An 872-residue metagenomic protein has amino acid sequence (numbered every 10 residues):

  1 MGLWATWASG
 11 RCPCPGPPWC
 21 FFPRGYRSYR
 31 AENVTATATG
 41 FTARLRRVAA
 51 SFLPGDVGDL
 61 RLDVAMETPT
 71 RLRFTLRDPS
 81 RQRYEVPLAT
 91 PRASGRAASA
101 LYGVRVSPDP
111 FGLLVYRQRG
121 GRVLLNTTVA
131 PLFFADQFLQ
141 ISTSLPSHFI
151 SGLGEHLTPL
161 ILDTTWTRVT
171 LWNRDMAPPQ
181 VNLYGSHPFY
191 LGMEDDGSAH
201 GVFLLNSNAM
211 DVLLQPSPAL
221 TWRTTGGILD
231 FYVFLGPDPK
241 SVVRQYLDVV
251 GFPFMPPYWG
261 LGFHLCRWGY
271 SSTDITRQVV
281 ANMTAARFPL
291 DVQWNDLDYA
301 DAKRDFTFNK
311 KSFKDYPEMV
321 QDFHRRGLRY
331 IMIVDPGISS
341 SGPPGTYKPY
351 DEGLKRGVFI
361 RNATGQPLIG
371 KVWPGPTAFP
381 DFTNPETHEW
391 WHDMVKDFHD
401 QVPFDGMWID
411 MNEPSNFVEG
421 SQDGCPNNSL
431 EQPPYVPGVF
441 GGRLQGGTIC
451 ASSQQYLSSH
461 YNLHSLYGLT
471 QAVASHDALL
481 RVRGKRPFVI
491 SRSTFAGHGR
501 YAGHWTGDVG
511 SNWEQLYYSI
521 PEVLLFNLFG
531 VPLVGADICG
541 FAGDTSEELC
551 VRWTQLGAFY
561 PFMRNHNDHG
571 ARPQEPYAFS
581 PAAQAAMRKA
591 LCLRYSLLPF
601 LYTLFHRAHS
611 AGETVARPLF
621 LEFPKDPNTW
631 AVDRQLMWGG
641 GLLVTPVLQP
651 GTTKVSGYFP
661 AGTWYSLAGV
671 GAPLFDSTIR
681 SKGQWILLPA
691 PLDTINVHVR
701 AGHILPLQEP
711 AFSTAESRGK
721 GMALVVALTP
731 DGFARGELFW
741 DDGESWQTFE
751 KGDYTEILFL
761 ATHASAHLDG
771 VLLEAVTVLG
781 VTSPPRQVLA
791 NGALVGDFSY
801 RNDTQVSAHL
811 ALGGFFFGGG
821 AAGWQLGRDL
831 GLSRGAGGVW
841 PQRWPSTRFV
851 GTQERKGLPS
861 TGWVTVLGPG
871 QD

Functional and structural regions predicted by a protein language model:
W4-W7, W19, W824, W840 (+2 more regions): Tryptophan (W) side chains
G16, F22-S28, E32-V34, G40 (+1 more regions): Catalytic-domain carbohydrate-binding cleft regions of carbohydrate-active enzymes
F22-L45, D56-S99: A low-complexity, Ser/Thr/Gly/Pro-enriched, surface-exposed linker/loop concept that marks segments flanking
L60, T653-G671, V771-A790: Beta-strand-rich binding/interaction modules
P87-P91, L667-L692, Q787-G813, W840: Solvent-exposed beta-strand/loop surfaces of large extracellular or lumenal domains
L101-F133: Hydrophobic or amphipathic alpha-helical targeting/insertion segments
A177, V699-A793, S807, G870: Accessory, solvent-exposed terminal regions and/or long lumenal/extracellular loops of proteins
R680-V726, D803-G818, G823-W824, R828-L832 (+1 more regions): C-terminal beta-strand-rich structural cap/linker in extracellular carbohydrate-active enzymes
